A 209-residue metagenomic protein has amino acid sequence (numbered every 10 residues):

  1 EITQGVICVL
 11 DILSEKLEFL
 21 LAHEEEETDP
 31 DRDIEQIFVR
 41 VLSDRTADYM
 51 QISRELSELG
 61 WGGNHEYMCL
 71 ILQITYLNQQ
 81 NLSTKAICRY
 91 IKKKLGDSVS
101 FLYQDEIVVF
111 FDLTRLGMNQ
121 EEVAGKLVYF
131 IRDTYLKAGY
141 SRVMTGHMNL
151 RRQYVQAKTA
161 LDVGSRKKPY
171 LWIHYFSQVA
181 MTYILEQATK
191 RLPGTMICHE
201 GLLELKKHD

Functional and structural regions predicted by a protein language model:
I2-E18: Amphipathic alpha-helical "output/dimerization" segments
E15-D209: Cytosolic nucleotide-utilizing catalytic cores of signal-transduction proteins
